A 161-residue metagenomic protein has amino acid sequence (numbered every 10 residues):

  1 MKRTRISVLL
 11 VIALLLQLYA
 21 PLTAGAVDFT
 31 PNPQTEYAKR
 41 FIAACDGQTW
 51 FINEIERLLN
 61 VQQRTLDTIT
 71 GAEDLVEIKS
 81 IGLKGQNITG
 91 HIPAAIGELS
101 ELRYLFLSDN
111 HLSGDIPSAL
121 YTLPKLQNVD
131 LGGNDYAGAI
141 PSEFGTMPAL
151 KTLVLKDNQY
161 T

Functional and structural regions predicted by a protein language model:
M1-L9: Bacterial N-terminal signal peptides that target proteins for export
L14, A20-I88, I92: N-terminal capping/linker segments that flank leucine-rich repeat
A26, I88, L153-T161: Short, intrinsically disordered, charge-balanced linker/junction segments flanking boundaries in proteins
L66-I69, T89-A94, S113-S118, I140-S142: The feature encodes a structural signal of leucine-rich repeats
L75-E77, G97-L102, Y121-L126, G145-L150: Leucine-rich repeat
K79-L83, R103-L107, L126-L131, K151-L155: Conserved hydrophobic beta-strand positions in leucine-rich repeat
